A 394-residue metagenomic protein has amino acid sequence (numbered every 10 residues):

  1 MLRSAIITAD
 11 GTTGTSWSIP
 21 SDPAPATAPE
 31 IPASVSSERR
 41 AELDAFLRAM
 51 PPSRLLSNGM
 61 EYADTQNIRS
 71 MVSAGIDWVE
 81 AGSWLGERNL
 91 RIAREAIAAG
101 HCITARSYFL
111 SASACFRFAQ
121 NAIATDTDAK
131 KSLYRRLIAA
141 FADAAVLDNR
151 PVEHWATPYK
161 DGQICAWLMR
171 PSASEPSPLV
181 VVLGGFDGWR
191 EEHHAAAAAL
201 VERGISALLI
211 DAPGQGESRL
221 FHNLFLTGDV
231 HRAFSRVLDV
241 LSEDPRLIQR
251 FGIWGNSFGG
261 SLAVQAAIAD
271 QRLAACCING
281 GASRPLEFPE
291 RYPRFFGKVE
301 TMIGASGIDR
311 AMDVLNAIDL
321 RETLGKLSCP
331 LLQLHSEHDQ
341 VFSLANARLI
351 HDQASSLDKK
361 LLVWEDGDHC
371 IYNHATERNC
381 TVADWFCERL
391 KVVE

Functional and structural regions predicted by a protein language model:
G82, G86, K131-A173: N-terminal cap/lid segment of alpha/beta-hydrolase-fold proteins
E192, L224-R246: Alpha/beta-hydrolase active-site loop
P245-S257: Alpha/beta-hydrolase fold nucleophile elbow
Q265-D313, C329: Hydrolase active-site cap/lid region
L327-S328, Q333-H335, D339: Short beta-strand/loop motif that positions the catalytic acidic residue of the alpha/beta-hydrolase fold
S343-D352: Short alpha-helix in the alpha/beta-hydrolase fold that links the catalytic acid
D352-H369: Catalytic histidine neighborhood in serine/cysteine hydrolases with alpha/beta-hydrolase-type architecture
G367-N379: Catalytic histidine-centered segment of alpha/beta-hydrolase-like enzymes
